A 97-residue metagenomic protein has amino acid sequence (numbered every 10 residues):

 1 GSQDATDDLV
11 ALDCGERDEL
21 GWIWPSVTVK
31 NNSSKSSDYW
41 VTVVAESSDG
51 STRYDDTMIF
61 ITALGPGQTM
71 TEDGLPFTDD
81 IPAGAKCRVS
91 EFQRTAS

Functional and structural regions predicted by a protein language model:
G1, E46-S51, R94: Change "in extracellular beta-sheet-rich domains … of secreted and cell-surface proteins" to "in beta-sheet-rich domains
G1-E19: Transition segment at domain starts
T6-L9, D38, S48-M58: Short beta-strand and strand-turn-strand segments in soluble, beta-rich domains
E19-S26: Short, solvent-exposed loop/turn segments enriched in Ser/Thr/Gly
I23, Y54-M58, D73, F77-S97: Terminal connector regions
V29-S33: Asparagine-centered strand-capping/turn motif at beta-strand->loop junctions
K35-V41, A85: Short beta-strand/loop motifs in extracellular/secreted proteins, especially within beta-sandwich accessory domains
I61-M70: Short proline/glycine- and polar residue-rich coil/turn motifs
